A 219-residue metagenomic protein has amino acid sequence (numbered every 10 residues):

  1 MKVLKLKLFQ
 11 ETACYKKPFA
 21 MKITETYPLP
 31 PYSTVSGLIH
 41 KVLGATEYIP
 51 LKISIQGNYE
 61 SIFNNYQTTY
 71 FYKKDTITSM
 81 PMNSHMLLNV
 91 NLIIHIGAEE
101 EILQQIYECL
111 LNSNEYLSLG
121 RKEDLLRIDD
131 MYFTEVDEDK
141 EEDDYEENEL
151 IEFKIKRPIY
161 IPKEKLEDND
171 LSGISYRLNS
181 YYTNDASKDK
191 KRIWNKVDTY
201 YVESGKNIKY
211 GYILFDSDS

Functional and structural regions predicted by a protein language model:
M1-A20: N-terminal, Lys/Arg- and Ser/Thr-rich interaction peptides
V3, P50-K52, N89-N91: Extracellular structured ligand-interaction cores
L8-Q10, G57, I96-A98: Short, structured patches in soluble enzyme cores that scaffold and shape functional sites
A13-K17, S33, S84, L88: A generic structural signal for ordered alpha-helices
A13-Y15, T46-I49, I102-L103: Primarily extracytoplasmic ectodomains and periplasmic/lumenal surface modules that are beta-strand-rich
Y15, F19, Y27-Y32, S187-I193 (+1 more regions): Bulky hydrophobic/aromatic packing residues
F19-T76: Glycine/small-residue-rich interface belts in oligomeric ring/scaffold proteins and their assembly partners
F63-S219: Internal, well-folded beta-alpha domain core
